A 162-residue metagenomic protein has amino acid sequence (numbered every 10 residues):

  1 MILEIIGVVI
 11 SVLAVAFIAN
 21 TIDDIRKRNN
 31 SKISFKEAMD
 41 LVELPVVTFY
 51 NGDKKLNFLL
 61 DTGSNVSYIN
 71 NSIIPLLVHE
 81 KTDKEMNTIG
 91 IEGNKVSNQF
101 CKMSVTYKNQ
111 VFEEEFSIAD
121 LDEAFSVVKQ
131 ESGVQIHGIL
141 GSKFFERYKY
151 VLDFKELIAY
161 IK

Functional and structural regions predicted by a protein language model:
M1-K162: Pepsin/retropepsin-fold aspartyl endopeptidases
